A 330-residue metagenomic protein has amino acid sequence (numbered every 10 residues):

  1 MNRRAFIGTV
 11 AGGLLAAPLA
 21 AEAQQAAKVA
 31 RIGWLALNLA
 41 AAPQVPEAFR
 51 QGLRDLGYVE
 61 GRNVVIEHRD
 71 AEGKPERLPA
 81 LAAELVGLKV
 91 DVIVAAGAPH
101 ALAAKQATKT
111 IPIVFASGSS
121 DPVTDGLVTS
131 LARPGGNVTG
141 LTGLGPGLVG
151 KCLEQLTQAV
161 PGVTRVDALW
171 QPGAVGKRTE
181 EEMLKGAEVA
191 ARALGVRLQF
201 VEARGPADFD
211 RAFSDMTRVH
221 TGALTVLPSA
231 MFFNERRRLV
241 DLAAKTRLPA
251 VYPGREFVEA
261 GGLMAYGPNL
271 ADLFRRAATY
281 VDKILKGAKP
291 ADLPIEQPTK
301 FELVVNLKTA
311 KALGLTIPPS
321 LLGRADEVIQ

Functional and structural regions predicted by a protein language model:
M1-Q330: Short hydrophobic alpha-helices and adjacent helix-cap/hinge residues
